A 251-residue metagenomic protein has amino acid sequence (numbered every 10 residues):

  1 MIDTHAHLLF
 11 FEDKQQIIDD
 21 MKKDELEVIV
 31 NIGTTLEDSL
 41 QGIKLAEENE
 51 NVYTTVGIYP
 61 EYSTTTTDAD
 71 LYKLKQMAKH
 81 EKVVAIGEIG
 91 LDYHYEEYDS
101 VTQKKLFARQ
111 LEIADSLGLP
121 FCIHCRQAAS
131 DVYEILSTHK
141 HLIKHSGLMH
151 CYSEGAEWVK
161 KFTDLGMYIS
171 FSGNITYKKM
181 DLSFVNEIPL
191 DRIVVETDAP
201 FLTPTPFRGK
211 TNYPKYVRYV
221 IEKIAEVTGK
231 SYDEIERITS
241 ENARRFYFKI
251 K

Functional and structural regions predicted by a protein language model:
M1-K251: Mid-domain alpha/beta scaffold segments of enzyme catalytic cores
